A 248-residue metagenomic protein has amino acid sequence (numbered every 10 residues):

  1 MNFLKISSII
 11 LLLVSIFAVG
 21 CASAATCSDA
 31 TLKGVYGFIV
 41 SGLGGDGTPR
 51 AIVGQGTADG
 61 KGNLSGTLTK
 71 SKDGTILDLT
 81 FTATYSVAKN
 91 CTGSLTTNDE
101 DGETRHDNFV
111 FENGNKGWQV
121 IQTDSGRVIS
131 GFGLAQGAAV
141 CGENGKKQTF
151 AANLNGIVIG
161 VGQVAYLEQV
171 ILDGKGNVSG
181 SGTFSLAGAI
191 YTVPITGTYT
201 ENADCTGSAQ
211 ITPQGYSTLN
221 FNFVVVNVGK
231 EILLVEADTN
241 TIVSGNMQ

Functional and structural regions predicted by a protein language model:
M1-I6: Positively charged n-region of N-terminal signal peptides that target proteins for export
S8-A18: Bacterial N-terminal signal peptides
S23-Q248: Mature soluble binding/inhibitory domains
